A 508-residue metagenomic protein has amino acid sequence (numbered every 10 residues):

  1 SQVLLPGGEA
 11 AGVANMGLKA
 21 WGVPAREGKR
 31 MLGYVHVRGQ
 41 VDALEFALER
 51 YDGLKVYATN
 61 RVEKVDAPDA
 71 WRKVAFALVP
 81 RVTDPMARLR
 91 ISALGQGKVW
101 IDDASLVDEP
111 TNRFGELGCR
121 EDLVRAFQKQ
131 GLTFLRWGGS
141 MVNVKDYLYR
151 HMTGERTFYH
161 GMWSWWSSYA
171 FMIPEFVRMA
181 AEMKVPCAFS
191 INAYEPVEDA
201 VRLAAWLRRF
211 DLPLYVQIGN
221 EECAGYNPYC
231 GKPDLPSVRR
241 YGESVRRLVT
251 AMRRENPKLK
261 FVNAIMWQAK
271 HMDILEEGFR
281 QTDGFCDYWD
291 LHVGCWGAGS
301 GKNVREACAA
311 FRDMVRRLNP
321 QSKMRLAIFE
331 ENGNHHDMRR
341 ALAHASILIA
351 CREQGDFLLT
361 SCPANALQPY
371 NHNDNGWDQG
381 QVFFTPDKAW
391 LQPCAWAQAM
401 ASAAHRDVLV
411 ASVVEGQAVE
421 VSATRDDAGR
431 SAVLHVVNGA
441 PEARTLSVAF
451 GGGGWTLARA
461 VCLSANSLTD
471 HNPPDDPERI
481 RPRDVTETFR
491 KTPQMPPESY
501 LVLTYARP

Functional and structural regions predicted by a protein language model:
S1-F171, P186, V201, P228 (+5 more regions): Extracellular and organelle-lumenal recognition/adhesion modules and their flexible linkers in secreted
R72-F76, K491, L501: Short strand-edge motifs at loop-to-beta-strand transitions and within beta-strands of extracellular beta-rich domains
A87-K98, L235-L348, Q354-F357, Q417-A418 (+1 more regions): Noncatalytic carbohydrate-binding groove/subsite architecture in carbohydrate-active enzymes
R88, T111, G115-L132, F176-M183 (+4 more regions): An active-site-proximal structural segment forming one wall of the substrate-binding cleft that immediately precedes
V107-L117, R156-Y169, P186-E195, E221-G242 (+3 more regions): The substrate-binding groove and active-site-proximal loops of carbohydrate-active enzymes, especially glycoside
A327-R430: Aromatic/acidic polysaccharide-binding cleft in carbohydrate-active enzymes
A418-G454, A460-A465, E498-T504: Carbohydrate-binding surface patches
G454-M495: Acidic, Ser/Thr/Pro-rich beta/coil linker or hinge segments at domain junctions
